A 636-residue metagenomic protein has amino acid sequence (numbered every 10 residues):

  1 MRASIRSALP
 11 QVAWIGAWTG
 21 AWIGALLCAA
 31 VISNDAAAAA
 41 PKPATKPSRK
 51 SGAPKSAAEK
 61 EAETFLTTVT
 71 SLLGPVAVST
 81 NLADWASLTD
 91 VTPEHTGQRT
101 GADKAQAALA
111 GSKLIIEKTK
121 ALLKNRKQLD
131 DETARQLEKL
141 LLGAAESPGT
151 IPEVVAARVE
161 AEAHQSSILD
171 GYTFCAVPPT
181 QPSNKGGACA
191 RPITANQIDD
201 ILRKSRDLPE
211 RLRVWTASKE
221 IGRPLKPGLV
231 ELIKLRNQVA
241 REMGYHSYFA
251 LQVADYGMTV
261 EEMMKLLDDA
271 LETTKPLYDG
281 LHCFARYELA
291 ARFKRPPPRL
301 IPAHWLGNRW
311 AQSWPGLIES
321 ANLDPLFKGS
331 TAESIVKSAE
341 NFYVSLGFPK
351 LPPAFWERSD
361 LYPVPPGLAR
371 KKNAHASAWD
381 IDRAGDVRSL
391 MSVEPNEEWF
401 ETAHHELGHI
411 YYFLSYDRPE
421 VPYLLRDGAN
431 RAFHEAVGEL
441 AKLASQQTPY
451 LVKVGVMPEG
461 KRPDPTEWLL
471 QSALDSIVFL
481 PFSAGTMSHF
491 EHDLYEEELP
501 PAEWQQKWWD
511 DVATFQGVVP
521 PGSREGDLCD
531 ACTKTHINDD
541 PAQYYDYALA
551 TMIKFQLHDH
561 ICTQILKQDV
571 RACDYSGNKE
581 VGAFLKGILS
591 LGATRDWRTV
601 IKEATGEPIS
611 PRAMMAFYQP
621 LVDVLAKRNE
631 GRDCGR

Functional and structural regions predicted by a protein language model:
V12-V31: Bacterial N-terminal signal peptides
L27-T45: Signal peptide processing junction and immediate N-terminal pro/mature segment of secreted/exported proteins
K42-V230, T535, D539-Y545, R598-I601 (+3 more regions): N-terminal helix-rich structural modules
P54-E61, E94, L140, S247-A250 (+13 more regions): C-terminal, non-catalytic "cap/extension" segments appended to globular domains
A190-D200, V230-L390, E459-L474, F479: Active-site-proximal, well-structured secondary-structure segments within enzyme catalytic domains
M263-L277, G428-R462: Post-HExxH zinc-binding segment in Zn-dependent metallohydrolases
P395-E406: Short alpha-helical catalytic segment bearing the HExxH-like zincin motif of zinc-dependent metalloproteases
F413-A436: Post-HEXXH active-site segment of zinc metalloproteases
